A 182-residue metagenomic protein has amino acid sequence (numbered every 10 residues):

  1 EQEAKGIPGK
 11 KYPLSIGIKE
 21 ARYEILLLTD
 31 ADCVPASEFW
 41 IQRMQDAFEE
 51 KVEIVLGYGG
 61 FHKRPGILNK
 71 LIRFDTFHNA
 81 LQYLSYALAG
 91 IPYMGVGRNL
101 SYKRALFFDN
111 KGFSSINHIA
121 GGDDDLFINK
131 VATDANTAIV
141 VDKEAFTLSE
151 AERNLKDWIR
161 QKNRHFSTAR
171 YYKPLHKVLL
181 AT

Functional and structural regions predicted by a protein language model:
E3-Y12, V34, A120-G121: A short, glycine-/small-residue-rich helix N-cap motif at loop->alpha-helix starts within glycosyltransferase
K10, G17, G90-L100, R104: Glycine/small-residue-rich pyrophosphate-binding loop that anchors the diphosphate of NDP-sugar donors
L14, L26: Short aromatic/hydrophobic "clamp" motif used to bind/position activated sugar donors
A21-E24, S37, E49-E50, G112: Active-site acidic short loop of glycosyltransferases
R22-E24, V96-K111: Conserved nucleotide-sugar donor-binding and metal-coordinating catalytic region shared by glycosyltransferases
T29-A31, Y58: Active-site acidic Asp-centered loop
A31-D46: Acidic donor-binding/catalytic loop of UDP-sugar-dependent glycosyltransferases, especially processive GT2
F48, V52-A80, A105-F108, G112-H176: Catalytic donor/gating beta->alpha subdomain of glycosyltransferases that bind UDP-sugars
